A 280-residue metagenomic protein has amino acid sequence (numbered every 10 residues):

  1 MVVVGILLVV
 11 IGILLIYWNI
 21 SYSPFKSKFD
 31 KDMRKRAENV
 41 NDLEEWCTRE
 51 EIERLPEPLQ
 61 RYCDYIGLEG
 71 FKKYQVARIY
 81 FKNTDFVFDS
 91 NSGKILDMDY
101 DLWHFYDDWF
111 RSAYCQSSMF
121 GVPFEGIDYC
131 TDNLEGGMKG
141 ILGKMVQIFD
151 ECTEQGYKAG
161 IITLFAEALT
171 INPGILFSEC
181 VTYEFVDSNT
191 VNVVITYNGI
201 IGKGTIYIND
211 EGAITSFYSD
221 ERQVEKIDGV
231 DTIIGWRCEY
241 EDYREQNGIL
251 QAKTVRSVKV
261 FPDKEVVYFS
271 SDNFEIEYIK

Functional and structural regions predicted by a protein language model:
M1-E38: N-terminal membrane-anchoring alpha-helices
K28, L59, C63, M98-L102 (+7 more regions): Buried hydrophobic residues that stabilize the cores of well-folded domains
K28-R78: N-terminal leader/targeting segments and the immediate start of mature chains
Q60-M145: N-terminal mature ectodomain segment of secretory-pathway/periplasmic proteins
Y74-I79, D107-Y114, F185-V194, T215-S216 (+1 more regions): Short, hydrophobic/aromatic-rich segments at coil-to-beta transitions
Q116-V122, I141-Q147, S219-Q223, R256-D263: Short, solvent-exposed aromatic-acidic interface loops
M138-Y197: Flexible, processing/modification-adjacent segments and terminal tails in exported/periplasmic/extracellular proteins
V193-Y278: Gly/Pro-enriched, hydrophobic low-complexity segments that function as extracytoplasmic propeptides/linkers
